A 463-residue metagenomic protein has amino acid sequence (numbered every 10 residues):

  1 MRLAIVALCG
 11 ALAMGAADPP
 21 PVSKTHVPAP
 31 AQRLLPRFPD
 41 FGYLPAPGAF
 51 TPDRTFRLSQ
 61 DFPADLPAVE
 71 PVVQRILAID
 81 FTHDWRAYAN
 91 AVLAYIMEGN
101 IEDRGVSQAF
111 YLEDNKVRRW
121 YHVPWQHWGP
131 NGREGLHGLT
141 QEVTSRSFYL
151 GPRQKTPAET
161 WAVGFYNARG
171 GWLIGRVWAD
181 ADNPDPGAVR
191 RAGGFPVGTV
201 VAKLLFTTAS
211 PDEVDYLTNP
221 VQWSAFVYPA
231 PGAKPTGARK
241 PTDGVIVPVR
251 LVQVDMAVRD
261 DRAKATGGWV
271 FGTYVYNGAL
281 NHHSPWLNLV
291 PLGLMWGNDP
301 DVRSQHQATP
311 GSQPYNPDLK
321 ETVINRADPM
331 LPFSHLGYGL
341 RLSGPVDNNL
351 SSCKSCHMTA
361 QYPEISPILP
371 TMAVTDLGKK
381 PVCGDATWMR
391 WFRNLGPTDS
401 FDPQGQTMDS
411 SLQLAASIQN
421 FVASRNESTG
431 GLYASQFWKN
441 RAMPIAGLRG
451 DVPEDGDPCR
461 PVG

Functional and structural regions predicted by a protein language model:
R2-A13: Bacterial N-terminal signal peptides
D18-S352, A360-G463: Conserved small-residue
